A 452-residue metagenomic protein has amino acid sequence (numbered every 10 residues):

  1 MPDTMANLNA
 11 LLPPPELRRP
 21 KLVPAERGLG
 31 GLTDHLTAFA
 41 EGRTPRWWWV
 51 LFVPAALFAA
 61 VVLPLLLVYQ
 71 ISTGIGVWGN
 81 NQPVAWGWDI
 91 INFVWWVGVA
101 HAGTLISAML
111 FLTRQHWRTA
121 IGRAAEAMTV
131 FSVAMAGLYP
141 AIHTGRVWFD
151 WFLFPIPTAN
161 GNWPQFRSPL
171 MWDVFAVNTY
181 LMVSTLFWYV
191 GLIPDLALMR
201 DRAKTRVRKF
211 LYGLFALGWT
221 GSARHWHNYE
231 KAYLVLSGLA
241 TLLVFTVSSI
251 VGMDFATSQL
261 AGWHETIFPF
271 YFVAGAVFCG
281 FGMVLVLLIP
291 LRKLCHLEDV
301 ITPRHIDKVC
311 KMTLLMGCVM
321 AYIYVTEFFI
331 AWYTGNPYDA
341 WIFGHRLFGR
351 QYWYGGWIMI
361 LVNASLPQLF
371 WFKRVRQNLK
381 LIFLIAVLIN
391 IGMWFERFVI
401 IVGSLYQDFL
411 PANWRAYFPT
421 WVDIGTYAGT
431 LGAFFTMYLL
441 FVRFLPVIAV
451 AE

Functional and structural regions predicted by a protein language model:
P2-G28, N363-Q368, K373-E452: TerminUS-proximal long segments
P2-R27, L67-W78, P83-D89, F93-R224 (+2 more regions): Transmembrane-helix bundle segments that line or gate the permeation/cavity pathway in multi-pass membrane proteins
A38-R43, W47-Y69, T158-I358, F372: Long, contiguous internal "core" modules enriched in hydrophobic/ aromatic residues
P54-L63, T129-H143, L315-Y324, L384-E396: Hydrophobic alpha-helical membrane-insertion segments
W86, N160-M171, G344-I358, V387 (+1 more regions): Membrane-interface segments at transmembrane helix junctions and kinks in multi-pass inner-membrane proteins
G87, I121, A261-F272, N413-P419: Non-cytosolic membrane-interface motifs at loop->transmembrane helix junctions
A102-R114, Y180-A197, M283-K293, A364-K380 (+1 more regions): Transmembrane alpha-helical segments in integral membrane proteins
I121-T129, V300-C318, K380-V387: Interfacial segments of alpha-helical transmembrane regions
